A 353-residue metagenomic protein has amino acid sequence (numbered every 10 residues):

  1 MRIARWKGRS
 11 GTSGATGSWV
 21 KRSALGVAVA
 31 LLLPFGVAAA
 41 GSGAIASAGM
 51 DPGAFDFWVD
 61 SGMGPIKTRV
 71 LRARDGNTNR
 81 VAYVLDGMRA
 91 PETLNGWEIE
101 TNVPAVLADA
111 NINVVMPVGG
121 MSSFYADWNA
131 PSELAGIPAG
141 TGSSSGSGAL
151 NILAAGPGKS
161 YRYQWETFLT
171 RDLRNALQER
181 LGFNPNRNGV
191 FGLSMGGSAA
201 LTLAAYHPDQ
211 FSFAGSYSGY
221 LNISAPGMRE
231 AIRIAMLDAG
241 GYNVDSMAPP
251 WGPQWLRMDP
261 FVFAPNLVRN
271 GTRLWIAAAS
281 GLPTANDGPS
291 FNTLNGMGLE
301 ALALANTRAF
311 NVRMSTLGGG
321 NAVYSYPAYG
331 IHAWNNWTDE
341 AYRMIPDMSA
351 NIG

Functional and structural regions predicted by a protein language model:
R2-I3, K21-G26, F35-G353: Non-catalytic cap/lid and distal C-terminal segments of serine-dependent acyl enzymes
W6-V27: Bacterial N-terminal signal peptides that target proteins for export
A30-L31: Repetitive helical segments and hydrophobic/amphipathic motifs
